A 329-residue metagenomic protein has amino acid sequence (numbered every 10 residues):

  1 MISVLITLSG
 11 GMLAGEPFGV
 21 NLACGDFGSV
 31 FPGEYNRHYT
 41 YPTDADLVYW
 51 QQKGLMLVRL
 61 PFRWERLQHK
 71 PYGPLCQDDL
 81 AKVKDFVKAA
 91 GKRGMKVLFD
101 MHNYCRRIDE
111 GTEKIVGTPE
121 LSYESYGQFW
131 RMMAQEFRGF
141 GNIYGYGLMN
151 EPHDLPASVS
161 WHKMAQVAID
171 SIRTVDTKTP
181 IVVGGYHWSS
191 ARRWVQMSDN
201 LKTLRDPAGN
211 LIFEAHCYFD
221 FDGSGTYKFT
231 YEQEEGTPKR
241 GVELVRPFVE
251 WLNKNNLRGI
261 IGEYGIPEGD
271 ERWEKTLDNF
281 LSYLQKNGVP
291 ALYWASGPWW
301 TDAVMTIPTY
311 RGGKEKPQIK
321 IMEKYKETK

Functional and structural regions predicted by a protein language model:
L5-R59, I321-K324: N-terminal carbohydrate-binding accessory modules
A23-G28, L57, R63-Q68, N103-R106 (+5 more regions): Solvent-exposed loop/turn segments at secondary-structure junctions within structured extracellular/periplasmic domains
G28-Y35, W64-A81, C105-L121, T226-Y231 (+1 more regions): Surface-exposed, active-site-proximal loop segments in enzymatic domains
Y35, Y39-T40, E124-G145, M149-P290 (+1 more regions): Extracellular glycoside hydrolase catalytic/binding regions
H38-L57, Y72-N103, R107-G145, W161-R173: An active-site-proximal structural segment forming one wall of the substrate-binding cleft that immediately precedes
R59-F62, L98, I260-I261: Well-ordered alpha-helical segments within folded domains of soluble proteins
A291-A295: His/Asp/Glu-enriched short active-site or ligand-binding loop at hydrolase and phosphoryl-transfer sites
